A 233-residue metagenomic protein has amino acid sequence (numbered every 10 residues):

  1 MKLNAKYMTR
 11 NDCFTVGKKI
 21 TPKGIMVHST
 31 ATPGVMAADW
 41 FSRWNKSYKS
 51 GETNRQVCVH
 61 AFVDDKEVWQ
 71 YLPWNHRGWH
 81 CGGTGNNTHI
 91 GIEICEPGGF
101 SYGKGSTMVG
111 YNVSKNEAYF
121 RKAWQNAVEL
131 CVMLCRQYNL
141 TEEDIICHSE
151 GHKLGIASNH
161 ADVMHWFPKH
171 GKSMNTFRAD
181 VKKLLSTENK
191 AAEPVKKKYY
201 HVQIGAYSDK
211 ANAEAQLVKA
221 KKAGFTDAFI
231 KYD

Functional and structural regions predicted by a protein language model:
M1-N86: N-terminal catalytic cores of peptidoglycan-degrading enzymes
L3-Y7, T15-K19, P97-K196, D233: Basic/polar, cationic surfaces and motifs that engage anionic cell-wall and phosphate/carboxylate ligands
I20, N54, G85, N116-W124 (+1 more regions): Solvent-exposed, acidic/flexible segments
G24, H89, D144: Hydrophobic "anchor" residues on beta-strands that sit immediately upstream of conserved functional sites
V27-T32, F62-K66, Y71-N75, E93-P97 (+3 more regions): Active-site-proximal beta-strand/loop segments in catalytic clefts of secreted hydrolases
Q56, V132, T141, A223-D227: Structural alpha-beta junctions
N75-V109: N-terminal accessory/precursor segments of enzymes
A191-D233: Solvent-exposed beta-strand motifs enriched in subsets of small alpha/beta binding domains, especially certain
